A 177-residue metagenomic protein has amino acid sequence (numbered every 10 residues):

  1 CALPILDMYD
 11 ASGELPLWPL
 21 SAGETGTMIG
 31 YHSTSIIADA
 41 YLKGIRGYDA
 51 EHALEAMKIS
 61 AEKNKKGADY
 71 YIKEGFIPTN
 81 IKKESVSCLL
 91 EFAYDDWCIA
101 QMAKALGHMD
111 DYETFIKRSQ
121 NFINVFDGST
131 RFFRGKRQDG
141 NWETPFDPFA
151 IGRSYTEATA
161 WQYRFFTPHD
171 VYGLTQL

Functional and structural regions predicted by a protein language model:
C1-L3: Short, small-residue-biased leader/transition segments that mark boundaries at the very start of proteins
I5-L6, A11-G128, F132: Active-site cavity-forming subdomains of large catalytic enzyme subunits
P16-L17, K104-L177: Catalytic cores of carbohydrate-active enzymes
